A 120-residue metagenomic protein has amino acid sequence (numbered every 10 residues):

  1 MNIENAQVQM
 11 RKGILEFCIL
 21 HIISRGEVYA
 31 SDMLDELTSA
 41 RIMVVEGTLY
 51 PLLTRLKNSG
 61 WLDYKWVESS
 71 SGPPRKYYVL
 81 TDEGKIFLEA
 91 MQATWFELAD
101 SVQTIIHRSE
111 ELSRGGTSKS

Functional and structural regions predicted by a protein language model:
M1-A6: Short, intrinsically disordered or compositionally biased N-terminal tails of bacterial proteins
Q7-T48, T54, V67: N-terminal helix-turn-helix DNA-binding core of bacterial DNA-binding proteins
L52, S71, Q103: Positions that flank functional sites
G60: Glycine-centered, phosphate/nucleic-acid-interacting loop/turn motifs that mediate DNA/RNA or nucleotide
D63-S69: Short E/K-rich amphipathic alpha-helical oligomerization segments
S70, P74-Q92: Basic, amphipathic "hinge/linker" alpha-helix immediately C-terminal to the N-terminal HTH DNA-binding motif
I86-S120: Amphipathic alpha-helical dimerization/coiled-coil segments that flank or bridge DNA-binding/regulatory modules
